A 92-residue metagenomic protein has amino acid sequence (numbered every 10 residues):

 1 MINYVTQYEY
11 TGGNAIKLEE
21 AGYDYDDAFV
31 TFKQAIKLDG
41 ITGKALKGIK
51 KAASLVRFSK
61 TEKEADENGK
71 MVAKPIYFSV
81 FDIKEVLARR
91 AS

Functional and structural regions predicted by a protein language model:
M1-S92: N-terminal accessory/interface modules of nucleic-acid-binding and processing proteins
